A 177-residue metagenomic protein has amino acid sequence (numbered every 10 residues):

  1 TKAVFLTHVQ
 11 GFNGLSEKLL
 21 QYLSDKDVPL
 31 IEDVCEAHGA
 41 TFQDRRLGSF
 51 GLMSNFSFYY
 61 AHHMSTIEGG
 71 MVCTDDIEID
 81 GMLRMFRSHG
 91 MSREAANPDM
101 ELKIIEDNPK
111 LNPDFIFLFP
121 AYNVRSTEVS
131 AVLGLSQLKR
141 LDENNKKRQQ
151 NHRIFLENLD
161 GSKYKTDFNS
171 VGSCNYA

Functional and structural regions predicted by a protein language model:
T1-T66, M71-C73, I77-G81: Active-site phosphate-binding strand-loop segment of PLP-dependent enzymes
A3-T7, F12, S16-K18, D25 (+2 more regions): PLP-dependent aminotransferase class I/II
